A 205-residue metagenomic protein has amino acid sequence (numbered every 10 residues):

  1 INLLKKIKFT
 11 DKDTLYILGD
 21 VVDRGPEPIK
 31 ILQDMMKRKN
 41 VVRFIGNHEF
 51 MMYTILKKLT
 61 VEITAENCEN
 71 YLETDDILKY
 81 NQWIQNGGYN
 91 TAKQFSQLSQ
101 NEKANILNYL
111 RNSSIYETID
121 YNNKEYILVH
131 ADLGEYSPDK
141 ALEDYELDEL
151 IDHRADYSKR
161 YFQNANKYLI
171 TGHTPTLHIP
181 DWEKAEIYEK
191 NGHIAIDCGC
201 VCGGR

Functional and structural regions predicted by a protein language model:
I1, G19-V22, E27, H48-E49 (+3 more regions): Active-site metal-binding loops of divalent metal-dependent hydrolases
I1-D34: N-terminal active-site segment of His-dependent metallophosphoesterases
L4-K5, K30-Q33, K57-T60, L142-E143 (+1 more regions): Short, glycine/charged-enriched secondary-structure capping and boundary segments
D11, K37-V42, A165-N166: Short glycine/proline-enriched coil/turn segments at helix->beta-strand junctions
D13, N40-V41, Y126, H193: Short, conserved active-site loop motifs that form the nucleotide-linked donor/cofactor pocket
P28-T118, K124, Y157: Active-site neighborhood of divalent metal-dependent phosphoester bond hydrolases
Q82-A195, G199-G204: Acidic, His/Gly-enriched loop-helix segments that form or flank divalent-metal centers in metallo-dependent hydrolases
